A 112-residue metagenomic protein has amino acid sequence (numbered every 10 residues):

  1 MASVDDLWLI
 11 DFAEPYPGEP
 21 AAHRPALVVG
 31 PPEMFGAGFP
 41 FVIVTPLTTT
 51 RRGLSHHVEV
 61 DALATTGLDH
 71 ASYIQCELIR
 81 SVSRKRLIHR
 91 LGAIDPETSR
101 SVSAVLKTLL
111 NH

Functional and structural regions predicted by a protein language model:
A13-P17: Short, charged beta-turn/beta-strand-edge "cap" motif at the junction between a beta-strand and an adjacent loop
E19-H23, L27-A62: Compact nucleic-acid interaction/catalytic patches
L63-H112: C-terminal terminal-subdomain/extension
